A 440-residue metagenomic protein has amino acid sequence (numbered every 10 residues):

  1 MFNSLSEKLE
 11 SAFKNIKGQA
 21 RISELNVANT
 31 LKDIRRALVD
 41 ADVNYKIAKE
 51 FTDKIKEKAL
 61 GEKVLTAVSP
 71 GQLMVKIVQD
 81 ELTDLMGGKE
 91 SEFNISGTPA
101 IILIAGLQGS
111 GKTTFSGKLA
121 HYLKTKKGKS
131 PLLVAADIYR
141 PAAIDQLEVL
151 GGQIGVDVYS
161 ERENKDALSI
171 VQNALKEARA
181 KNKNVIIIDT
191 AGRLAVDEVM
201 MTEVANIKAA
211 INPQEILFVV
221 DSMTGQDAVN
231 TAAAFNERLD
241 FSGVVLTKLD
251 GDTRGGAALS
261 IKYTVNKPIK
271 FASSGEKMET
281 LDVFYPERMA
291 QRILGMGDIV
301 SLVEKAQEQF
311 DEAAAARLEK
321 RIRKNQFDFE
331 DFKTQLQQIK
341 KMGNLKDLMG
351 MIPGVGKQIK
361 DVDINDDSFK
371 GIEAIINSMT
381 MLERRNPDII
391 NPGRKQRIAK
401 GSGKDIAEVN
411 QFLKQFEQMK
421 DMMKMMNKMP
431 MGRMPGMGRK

Functional and structural regions predicted by a protein language model:
F2-Q19, R288-K440: Long amphipathic alpha-helical segments used for membrane anchoring, targeting, substrate engagement, or oligomerization
S6-K8, L25-R35, T280-L281, P387-G393: Short acidic alpha-helix initiation/capping motifs at coil-to-helix transition points, especially at protein N-termini
L9-S11, N15-A136, A143-T190: Primarily NTPase-proximal linker/entry elements flanking Walker-type ATP/GTP-binding cores
I16, D42, V78, L107 (+9 more regions): Residue-level signature of catalytic and energy-coupling elements of molecular machines, predominantly ATP/GTP-dependent
Q19, N26, T66, E92-S96 (+15 more regions): Replace "in large, NTP-powered and nucleic-acid-processing enzymes" with "in large, NTP-powered factors and other
S110, Y139-P141, K165-A167, G192-V196 (+2 more regions): Short, small-residue-enriched loops and turns at beta-alpha junctions that line or gate enzyme active sites
K127-L132, I154-V158, N184-I186, I211-I216 (+2 more regions): Short, surface-exposed connector motifs at secondary-structure boundaries
V171-L175, R179, K183, A195 (+2 more regions): Conserved phosphate-handling catalytic cores of large alpha/beta enzymes
